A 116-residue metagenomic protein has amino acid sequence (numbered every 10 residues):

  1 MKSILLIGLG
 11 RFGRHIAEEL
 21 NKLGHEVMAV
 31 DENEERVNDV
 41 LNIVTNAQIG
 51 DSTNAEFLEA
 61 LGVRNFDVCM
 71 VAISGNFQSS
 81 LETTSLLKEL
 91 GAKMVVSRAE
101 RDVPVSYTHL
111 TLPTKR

Functional and structural regions predicted by a protein language model:
L9: Glycine-rich Rossmann-fold phosphate-binding loop(s) that bind the pyrophosphate of adenine dinucleotide cofactors
G13: N-terminal Rossmann-fold NAD(P) dinucleotide-binding loop
L20: Aromatic pocket-lining residues of Rossmann-like dinucleotide-binding sites
D31, A99: Conserved acidic E/D residue at the C-terminus of a beta-strand in Rossmann-like folds
E34-E35, D102: Helix N-cap at the beta1-alpha1 junction of Rossmann-like dinucleotide-binding domains, i.e., the first residues
V37-N38, V105: Short alpha-helix immediately C-terminal to the canonical SAM-binding loop
T108-T114: Conserved small/polar residues in nucleotide/adenosyl-binding loops
